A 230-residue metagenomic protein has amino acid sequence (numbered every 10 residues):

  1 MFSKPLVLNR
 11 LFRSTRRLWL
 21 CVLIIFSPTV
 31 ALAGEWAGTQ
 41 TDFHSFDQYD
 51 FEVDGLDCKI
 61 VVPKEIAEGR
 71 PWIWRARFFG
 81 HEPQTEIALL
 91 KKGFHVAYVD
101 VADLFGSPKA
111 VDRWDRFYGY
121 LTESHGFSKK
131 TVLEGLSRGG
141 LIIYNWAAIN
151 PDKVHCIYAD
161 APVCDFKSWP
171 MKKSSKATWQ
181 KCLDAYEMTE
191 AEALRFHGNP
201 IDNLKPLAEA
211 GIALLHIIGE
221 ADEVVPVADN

Functional and structural regions predicted by a protein language model:
A31-E68, S175-Y186: A domain-start/cap signature at the N-terminus of enzymes
Q40-S45, P162, K167-P206: Mobile cap/lid helix-loop segments that gate and shape the active-site cleft of serine hydrolases
H81-A97: Short amphipathic alpha-helix adjacent to the substrate-entry channel of hydrolases
F105-G126, N145: Alpha/beta-hydrolase active-site loop
R116-S137, P151-K153: Gly/Ser-rich "nucleophile elbow"/oxyanion-hole loop immediately N-terminal to the catalytic nucleophile in hydrolases
G140-P151: Short glycine-enriched nucleophile-adjacent loop and the immediately C-terminal alpha-helix near the catalytic center
A210, L215-I218, D222: Short beta-strand/loop motif that positions the catalytic acidic residue of the alpha/beta-hydrolase fold
I212, P226-N230: Short alpha-helix in the alpha/beta-hydrolase fold that links the catalytic acid
